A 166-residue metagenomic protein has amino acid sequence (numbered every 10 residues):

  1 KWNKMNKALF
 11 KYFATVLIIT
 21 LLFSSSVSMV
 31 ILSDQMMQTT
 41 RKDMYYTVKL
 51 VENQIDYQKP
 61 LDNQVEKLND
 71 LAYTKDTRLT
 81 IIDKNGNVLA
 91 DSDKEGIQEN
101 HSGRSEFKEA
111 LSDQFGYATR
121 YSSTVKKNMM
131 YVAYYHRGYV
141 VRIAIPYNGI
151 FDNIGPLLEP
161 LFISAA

Functional and structural regions predicted by a protein language model:
W2-N87, D93-G96, D152, E159: Juxtamembrane segments flanking the first transmembrane helix of membrane-anchored signal-transduction proteins
Y45, N100-R104, L157: Short, conserved loop/turn and helix-capping segments at secondary-structure boundaries that abut family-defining
N53, R137-F162: Helix-start (N-cap) segments at beta->loop->alpha junctions that couple sensory/regulatory domains to adjoining helices
N69-A72, S102, L111-S112, G155: Alpha-helix boundary recognition
R78-I82, V132, R142: Soluble periplasmic/extracytoplasmic beta-strand elements of cell-envelope proteins
Q98-Y139: Membrane-proximal, non-catalytic sensory/regulatory domains of signal-transducing membrane proteins
A165-A166: Hydrophobic positions within alpha-helical transmembrane segments of bacterial inner-membrane proteins
